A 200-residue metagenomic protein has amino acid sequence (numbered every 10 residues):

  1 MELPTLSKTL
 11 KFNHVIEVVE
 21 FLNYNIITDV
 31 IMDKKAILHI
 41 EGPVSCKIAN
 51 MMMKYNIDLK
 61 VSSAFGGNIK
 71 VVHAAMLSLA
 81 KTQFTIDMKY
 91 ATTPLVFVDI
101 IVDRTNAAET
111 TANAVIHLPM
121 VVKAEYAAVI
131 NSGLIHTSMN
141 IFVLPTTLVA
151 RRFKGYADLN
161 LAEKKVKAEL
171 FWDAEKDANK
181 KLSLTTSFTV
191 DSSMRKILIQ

Functional and structural regions predicted by a protein language model:
M1-Q200: Beta-strand-dominated lipid-handling architectures at cellular/organellar boundaries
